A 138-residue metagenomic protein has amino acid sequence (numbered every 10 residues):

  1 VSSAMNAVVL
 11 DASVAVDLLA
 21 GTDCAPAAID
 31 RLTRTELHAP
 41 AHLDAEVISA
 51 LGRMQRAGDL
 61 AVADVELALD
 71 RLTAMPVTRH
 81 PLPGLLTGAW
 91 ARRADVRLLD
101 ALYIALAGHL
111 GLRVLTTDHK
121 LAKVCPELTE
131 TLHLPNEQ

Functional and structural regions predicted by a protein language model:
V1-A7, I104-Q138: Acidic, PIN/NYN-like endoribonuclease modules and their adjacent C-terminal/linker elements
V1-H42, M54-E66, E137-Q138: Short, well-structured N-terminal submotif of metal-dependent ribonuclease cores
L10, A39, L98-A101, T116: Short beta-strand scaffold positions
V14-A15, L85, Y103, K120-L121: Alpha-helix capping/helix-boundary segments
A27, E46, G88, K123-V124: Phosphate- and divalent-cation-binding pockets in alpha/beta enzyme and binding domains that engage nucleotide-derived
A41, D64-A94: Acidic catalytic patch
S49-R56, H109: Short glycine/serine- and small hydrophobic-enriched flexible loop segments
